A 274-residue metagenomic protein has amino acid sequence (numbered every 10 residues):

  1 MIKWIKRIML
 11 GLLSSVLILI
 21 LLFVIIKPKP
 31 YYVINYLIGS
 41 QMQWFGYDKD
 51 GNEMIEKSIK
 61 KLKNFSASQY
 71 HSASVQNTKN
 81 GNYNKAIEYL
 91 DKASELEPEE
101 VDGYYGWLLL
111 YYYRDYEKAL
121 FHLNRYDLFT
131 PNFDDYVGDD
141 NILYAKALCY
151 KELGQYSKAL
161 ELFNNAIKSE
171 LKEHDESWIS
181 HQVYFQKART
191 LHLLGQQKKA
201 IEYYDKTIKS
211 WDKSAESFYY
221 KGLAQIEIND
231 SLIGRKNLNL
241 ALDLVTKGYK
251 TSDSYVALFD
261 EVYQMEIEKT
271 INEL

Functional and structural regions predicted by a protein language model:
K6-I8, L19-S72, Q76-N84, E88: N-terminal leader/linker segments that initiate helical-solenoid repeat arrays
I38, S72-A73, Y105, K146 (+2 more regions): Structural register within alpha-helical repeat arrays
F45, N80, Y112-Y113, L153 (+2 more regions): Structural motif corresponding to the intra-repeat A-B loop/turn of tetratricopeptide repeats
K57-N64, D91-L96, D127-D139, S169-S177 (+1 more regions): Flexible helix-coil transition and linker loops at the boundaries of alpha-helical arrays
S94-E95, L110, R125-L128, E161 (+2 more regions): TPR/TPR-like (Sel1-like) alpha-helical repeat modules
W107-Y111, Y144-K206: Alpha-helical adaptor scaffolds
W178, G234-L274: Terminal, low-structured helical/coil segments at or just beyond the last alpha-helical repeat
